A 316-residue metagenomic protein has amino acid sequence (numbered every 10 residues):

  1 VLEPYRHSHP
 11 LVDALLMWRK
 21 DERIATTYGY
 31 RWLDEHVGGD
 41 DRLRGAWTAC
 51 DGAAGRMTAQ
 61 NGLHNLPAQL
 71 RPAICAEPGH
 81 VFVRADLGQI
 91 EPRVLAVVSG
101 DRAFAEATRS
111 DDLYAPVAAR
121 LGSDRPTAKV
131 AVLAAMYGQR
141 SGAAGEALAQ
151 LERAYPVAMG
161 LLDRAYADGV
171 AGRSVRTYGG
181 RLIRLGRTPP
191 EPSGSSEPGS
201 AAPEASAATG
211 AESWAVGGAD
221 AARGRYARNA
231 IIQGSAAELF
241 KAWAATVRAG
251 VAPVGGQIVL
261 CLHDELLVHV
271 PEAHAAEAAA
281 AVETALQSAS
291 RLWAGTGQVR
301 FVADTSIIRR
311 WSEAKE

Functional and structural regions predicted by a protein language model:
V1-E316: Conserved catalytic core of nucleotide polymerization and phosphodiester-bond processing enzymes
